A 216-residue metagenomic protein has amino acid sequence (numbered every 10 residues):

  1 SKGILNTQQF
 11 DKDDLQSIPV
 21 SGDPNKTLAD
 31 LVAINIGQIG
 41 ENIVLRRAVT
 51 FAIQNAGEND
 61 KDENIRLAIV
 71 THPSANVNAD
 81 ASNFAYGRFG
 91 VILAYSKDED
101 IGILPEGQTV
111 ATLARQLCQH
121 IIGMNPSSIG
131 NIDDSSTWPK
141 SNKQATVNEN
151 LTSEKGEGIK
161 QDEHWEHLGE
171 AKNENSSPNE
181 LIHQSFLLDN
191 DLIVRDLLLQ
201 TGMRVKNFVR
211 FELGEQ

Functional and structural regions predicted by a protein language model:
S1-Q216: N-terminal assembly/interaction segments in proteins that build large macromolecular machines
